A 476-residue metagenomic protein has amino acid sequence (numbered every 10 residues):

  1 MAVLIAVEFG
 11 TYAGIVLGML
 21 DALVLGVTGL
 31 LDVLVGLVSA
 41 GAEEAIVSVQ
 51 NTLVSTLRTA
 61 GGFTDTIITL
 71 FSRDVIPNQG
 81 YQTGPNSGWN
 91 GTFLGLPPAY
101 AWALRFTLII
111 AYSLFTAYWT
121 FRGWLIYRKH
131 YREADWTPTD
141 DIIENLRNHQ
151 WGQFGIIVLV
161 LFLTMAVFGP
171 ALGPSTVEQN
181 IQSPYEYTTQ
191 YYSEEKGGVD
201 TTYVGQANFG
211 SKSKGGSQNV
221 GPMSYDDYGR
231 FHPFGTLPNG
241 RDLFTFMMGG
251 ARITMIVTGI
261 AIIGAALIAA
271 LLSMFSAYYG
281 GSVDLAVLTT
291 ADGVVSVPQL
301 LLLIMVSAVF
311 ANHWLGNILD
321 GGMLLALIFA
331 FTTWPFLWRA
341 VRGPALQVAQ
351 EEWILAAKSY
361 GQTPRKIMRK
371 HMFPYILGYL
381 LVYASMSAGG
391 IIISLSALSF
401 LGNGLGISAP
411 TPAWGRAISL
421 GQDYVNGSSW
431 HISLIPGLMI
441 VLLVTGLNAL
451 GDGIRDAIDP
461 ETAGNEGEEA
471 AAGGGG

Functional and structural regions predicted by a protein language model:
M1, N148-L159, G259, N426 (+1 more regions): Membrane-interface helix starts
M1-F154, F168-N239, E466-G476: Membrane-topology segments of multi-pass transport proteins
A6, V160-L163, V167-F168, G259 (+7 more regions): Generic alpha-helical transmembrane segments of integral inner-membrane proteins, especially permease/transport modules
E8-L17, L57-A101, W151-G152, F231-L237 (+3 more regions): Generic hydrophobic transmembrane alpha-helix motif, especially the helices
M255-I268, R365-L398, L447: Transmembrane alpha-helices
V295, S307-A311, V348, S387-I435 (+1 more regions): Glycine-rich helix-loop "coupling/hinge" segments at transmembrane-helix boundaries in multipass transporters
A311-G321, T332, S385-M386, S429-G476: C-terminal transmembrane helix and the adjacent membrane-cytosol boundary/short C-terminal tail of inner/organellar
